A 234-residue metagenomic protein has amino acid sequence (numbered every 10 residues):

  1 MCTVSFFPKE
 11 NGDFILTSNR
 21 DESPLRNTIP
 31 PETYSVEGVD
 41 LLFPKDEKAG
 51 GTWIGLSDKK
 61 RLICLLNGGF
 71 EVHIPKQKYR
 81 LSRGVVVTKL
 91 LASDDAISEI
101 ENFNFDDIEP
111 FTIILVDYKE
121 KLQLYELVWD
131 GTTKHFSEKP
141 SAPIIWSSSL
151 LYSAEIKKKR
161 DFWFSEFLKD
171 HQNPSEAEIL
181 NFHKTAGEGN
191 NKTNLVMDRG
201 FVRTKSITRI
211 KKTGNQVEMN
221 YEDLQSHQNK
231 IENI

Functional and structural regions predicted by a protein language model:
M1-I234: N-terminal nucleophile
